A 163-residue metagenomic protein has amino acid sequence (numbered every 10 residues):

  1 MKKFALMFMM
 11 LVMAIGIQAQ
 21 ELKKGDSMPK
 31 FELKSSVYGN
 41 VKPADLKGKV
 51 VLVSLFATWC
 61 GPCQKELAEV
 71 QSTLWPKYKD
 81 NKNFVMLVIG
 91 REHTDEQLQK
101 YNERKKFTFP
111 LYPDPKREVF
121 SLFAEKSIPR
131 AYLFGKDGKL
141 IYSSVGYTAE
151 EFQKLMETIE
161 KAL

Functional and structural regions predicted by a protein language model:
A5-L11, I15-K30: N-proximal helix/coil linker or "cap" segments that precede and/or mark the start of modular domains
L22, S35-S36, F134-G135: Short, acidic, Ser/Thr-enriched surface-loop or helix-capping motifs
K30-V51: A short beta-strand-turn-helix
K49-V50, K65-V88, E103: Conserved helix-turn-beta segment immediately C-terminal to the redox Cys motif in thioredoxin-like folds
K49-V51, F56-W59, S127: Short pre-active-site segment immediately N-terminal to redox-active cysteine/selenocysteine motifs in thiol-based
L55-E69: Conserved redox-active cysteine motifs that mediate thiol-disulfide chemistry, especially di-cysteine Cys-X(1-2)-Cys
L87, Q99-K136: Short, internal strand/loop/helix patches that form the active-site neighborhood or redox-interaction surface
L133-L163: Thiol-/selenol-based redox modules, centered on thioredoxin-like and closely related oxidoreductase domains
